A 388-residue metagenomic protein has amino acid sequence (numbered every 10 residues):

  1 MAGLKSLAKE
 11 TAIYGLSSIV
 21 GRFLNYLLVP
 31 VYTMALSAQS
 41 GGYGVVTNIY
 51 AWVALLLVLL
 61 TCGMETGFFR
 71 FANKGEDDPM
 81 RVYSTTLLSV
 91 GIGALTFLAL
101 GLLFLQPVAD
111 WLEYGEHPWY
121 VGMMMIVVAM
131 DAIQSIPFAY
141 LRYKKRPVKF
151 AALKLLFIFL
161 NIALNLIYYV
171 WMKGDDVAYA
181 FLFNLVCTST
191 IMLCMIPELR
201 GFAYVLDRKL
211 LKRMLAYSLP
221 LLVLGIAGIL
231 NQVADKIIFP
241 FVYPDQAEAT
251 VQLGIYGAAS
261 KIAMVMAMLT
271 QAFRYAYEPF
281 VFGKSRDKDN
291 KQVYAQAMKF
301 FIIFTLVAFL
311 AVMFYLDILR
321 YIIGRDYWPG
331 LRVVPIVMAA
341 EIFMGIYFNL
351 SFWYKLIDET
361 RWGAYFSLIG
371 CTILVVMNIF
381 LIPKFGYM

Functional and structural regions predicted by a protein language model:
M1-L7, V148, A178, L193-Q232 (+3 more regions): Interhelical loop/hinge segments that connect adjacent transmembrane helices in multipass membrane
A2, L7, F68, I136-Y143 (+6 more regions): C-terminal transmembrane helix end/exit motif
G3-E65, G93-L102, V127, I158-I162 (+1 more regions): Signature of the first transmembrane helix
Y26-G42, A109-D110, I229-V265, G283 (+1 more regions): Helix-terminus/linker motif at the lipid-water interface of multi-pass membrane proteins
G42-L60, K236-I237, Q252-T270, K299-F300 (+1 more regions): Alpha-helical transmembrane segments of polytopic membrane transporters and translocases
L55, A99, E113-P137, A152-L155 (+7 more regions): Alpha-helical transmembrane segments of multi-pass membrane proteins
N73-S89, I255-S367: Specific pore-lining/lateral-gate transmembrane helices of multi-pass inner-membrane transport and insertion machines
P118, G122, A151-R200, L224 (+2 more regions): Hydrophobic alpha-helical transmembrane segments
